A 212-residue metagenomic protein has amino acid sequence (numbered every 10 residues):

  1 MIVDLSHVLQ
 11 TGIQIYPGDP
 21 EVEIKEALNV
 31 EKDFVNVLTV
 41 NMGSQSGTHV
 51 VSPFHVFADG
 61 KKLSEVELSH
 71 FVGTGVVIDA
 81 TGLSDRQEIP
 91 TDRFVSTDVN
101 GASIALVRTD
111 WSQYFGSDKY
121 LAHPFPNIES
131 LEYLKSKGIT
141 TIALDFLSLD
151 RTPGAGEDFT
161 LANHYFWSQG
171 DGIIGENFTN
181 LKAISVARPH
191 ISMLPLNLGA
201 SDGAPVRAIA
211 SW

Functional and structural regions predicted by a protein language model:
M1-W212: Active-/binding-site microenvironments in catalytic and ligand-binding cores
